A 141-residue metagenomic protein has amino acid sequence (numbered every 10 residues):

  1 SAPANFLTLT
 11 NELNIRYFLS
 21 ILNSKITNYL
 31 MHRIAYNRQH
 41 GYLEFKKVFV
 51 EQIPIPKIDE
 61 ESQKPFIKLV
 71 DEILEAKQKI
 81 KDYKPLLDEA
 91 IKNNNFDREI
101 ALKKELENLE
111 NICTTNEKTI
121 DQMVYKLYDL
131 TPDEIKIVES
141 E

Functional and structural regions predicted by a protein language model:
S1-E141: S-adenosyl-L-methionine
